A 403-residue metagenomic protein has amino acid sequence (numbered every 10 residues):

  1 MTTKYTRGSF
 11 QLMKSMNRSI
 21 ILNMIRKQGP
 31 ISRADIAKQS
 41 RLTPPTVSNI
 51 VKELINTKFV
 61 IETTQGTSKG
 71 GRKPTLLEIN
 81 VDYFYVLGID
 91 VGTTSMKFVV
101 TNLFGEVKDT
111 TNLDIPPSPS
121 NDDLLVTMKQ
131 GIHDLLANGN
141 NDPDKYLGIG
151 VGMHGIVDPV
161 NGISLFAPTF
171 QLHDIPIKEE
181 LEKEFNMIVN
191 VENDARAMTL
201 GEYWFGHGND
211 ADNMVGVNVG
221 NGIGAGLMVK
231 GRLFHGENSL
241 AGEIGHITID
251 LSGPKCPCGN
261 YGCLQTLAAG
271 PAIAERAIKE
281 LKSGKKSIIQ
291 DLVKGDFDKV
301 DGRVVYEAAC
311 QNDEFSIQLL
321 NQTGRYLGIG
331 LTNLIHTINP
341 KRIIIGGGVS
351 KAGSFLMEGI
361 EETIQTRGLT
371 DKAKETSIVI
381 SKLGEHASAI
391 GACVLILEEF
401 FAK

Functional and structural regions predicted by a protein language model:
M1-K145, L251-S252, N260-K403: ATP-binding/phosphotransfer module of carbohydrate and carboxylate kinases, centering on a glycine-rich
E62-V86, V189-M214: Conserved phosphate-binding catalytic cores of ATP/NTP-utilizing and phosphoryl-transfer enzymes
N102, P159, M228: Short, acidic, Ser/Thr-enriched surface-loop or helix-capping motifs
T110-N213, F355-R367: Glycine-rich phosphate-binding loop and adjoining helix at the ATP-binding site of ATP-dependent phosphoryl-transfer
H154-I156, G220-G222, V349: Short glycine-rich anion-binding loops that position phosphate/pyrophosphate groups of nucleotides and phosphorylated
D194, G220, A392: Active-site glycine-centered loops adjacent to acidic/histidine catalytic or metal-binding residues that shape
H207-A268: Glycine-rich phosphate-binding loop of actin/hexokinase-like ATP-binding domains
